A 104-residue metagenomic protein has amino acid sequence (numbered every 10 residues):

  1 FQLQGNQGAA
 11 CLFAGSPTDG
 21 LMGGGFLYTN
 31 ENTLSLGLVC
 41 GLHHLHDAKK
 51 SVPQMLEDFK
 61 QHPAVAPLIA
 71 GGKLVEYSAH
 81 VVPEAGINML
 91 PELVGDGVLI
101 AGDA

Functional and structural regions predicted by a protein language model:
F1-A10, A64: Central beta-strand plus flanking loop segment that forms part of the substrate or channel wall within the catalytic
Q4, C11-F13, L36, V75-Y77 (+1 more regions): Residue-level signal for well-ordered alpha-helical segments
A9-H43, E92-L93, I100-G102: Active-site substrate-recognition segment that forms the wall of the catalytic cavity or substrate channel
D19, H46-A104: FAD/FMN-dependent oxidoreductases across multiple families
